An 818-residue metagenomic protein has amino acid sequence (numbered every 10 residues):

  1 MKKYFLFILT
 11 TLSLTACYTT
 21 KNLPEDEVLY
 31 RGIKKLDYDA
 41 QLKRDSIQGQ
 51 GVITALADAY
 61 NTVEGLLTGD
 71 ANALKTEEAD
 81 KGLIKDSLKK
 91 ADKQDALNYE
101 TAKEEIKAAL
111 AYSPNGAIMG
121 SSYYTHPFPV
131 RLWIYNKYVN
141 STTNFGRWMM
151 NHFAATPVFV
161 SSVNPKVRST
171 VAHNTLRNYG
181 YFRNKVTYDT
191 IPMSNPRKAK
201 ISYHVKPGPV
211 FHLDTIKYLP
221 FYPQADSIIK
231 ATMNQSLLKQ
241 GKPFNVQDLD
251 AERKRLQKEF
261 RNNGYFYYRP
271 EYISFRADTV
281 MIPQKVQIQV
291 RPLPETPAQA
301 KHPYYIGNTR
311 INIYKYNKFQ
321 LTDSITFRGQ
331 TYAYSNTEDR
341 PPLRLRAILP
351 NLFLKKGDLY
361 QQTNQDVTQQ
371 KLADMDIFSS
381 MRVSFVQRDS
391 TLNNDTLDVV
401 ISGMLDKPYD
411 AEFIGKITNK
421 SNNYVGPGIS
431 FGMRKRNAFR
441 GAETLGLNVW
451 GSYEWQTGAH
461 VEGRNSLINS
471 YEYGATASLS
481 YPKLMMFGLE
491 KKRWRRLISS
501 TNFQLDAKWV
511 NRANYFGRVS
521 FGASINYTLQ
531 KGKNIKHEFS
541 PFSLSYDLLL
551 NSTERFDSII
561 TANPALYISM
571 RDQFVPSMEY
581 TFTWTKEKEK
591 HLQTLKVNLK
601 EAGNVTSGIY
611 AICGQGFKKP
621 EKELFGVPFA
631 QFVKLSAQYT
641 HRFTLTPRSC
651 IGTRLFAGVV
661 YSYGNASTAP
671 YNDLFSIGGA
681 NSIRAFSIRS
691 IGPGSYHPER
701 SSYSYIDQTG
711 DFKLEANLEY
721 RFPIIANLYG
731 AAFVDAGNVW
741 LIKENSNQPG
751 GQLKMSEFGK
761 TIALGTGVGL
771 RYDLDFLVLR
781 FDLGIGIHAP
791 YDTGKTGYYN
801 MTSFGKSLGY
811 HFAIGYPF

Functional and structural regions predicted by a protein language model:
M1-L29, T175, L655, I814-F818: Bacterial Sec-dependent N-terminal signal peptides
Y18-D374, V383, T396, R493: Interaction-mediating elements
Y181, Y265, P408, R440-A442 (+7 more regions): Strand-connecting loop/turn motifs
D189-I191, H204-V210, Y218-P223, I273 (+13 more regions): Solvent-exposed coil/turn segments that connect beta secondary-structure elements in extracytoplasmic/periplasmic
I228, P341-P342, Q361-K596, R684-A685 (+3 more regions): Gram-negative/organellar outer-membrane beta-barrel architecture
A333-Y334, T418-N422, E538-F722, F733-M755: C-terminal outer-membrane beta-barrel translocator/porin domains of Gram-negative envelope proteins and their
F413, L445-V449, F503-L505, L595-L599 (+5 more regions): Membrane-embedded beta-strand positions of outer-membrane beta-barrel proteins
I677-A680, A685, S746-F818: C-terminal beta-signal and terminal closure region of outer-membrane beta-barrel proteins
